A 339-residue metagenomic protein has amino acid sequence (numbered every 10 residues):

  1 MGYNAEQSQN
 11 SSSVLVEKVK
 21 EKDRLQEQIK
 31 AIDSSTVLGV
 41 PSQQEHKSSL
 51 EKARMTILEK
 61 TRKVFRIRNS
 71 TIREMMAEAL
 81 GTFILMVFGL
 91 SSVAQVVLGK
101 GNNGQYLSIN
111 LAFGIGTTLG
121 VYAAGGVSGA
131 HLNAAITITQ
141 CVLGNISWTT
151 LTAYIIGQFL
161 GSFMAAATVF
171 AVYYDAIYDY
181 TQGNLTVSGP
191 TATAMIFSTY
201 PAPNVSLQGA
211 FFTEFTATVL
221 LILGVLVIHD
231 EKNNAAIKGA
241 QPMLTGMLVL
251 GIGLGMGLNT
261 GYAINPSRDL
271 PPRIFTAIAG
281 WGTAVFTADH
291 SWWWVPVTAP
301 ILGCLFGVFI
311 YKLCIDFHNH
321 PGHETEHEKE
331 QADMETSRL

Functional and structural regions predicted by a protein language model:
G2-L339: Membrane-interface helix-loop junctions and terminal tails of multi-pass membrane proteins
